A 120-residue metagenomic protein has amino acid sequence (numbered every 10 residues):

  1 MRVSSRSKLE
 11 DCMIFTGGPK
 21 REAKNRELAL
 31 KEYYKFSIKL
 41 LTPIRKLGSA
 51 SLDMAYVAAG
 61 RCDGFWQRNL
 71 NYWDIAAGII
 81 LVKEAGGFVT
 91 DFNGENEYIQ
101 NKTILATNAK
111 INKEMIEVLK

Functional and structural regions predicted by a protein language model:
M1-L52, N101-K120: Acidic beta-strand-loop-alpha-helix segment within the catalytic core of divalent metal-dependent phosphate-processing
A55-A58, I79-E84: Hydrophobic residues within well-ordered alpha-helices
A59-G64, G87-F88: Alpha-to-beta junction loops
Q67: Short beta-strand and adjacent tight-turn residues that come in two discontinuous sequence segments and form the edges
W73: Acidic donor-binding loop at a coil-to-helix junction in glycosyltransferase catalytic cores that engages
A76: Conserved catalytic core of two-component sensor histidine kinases
G86-T103: Acidic, metal-binding active-site segment of PIN/NYN-like and related structure-specific nucleases
